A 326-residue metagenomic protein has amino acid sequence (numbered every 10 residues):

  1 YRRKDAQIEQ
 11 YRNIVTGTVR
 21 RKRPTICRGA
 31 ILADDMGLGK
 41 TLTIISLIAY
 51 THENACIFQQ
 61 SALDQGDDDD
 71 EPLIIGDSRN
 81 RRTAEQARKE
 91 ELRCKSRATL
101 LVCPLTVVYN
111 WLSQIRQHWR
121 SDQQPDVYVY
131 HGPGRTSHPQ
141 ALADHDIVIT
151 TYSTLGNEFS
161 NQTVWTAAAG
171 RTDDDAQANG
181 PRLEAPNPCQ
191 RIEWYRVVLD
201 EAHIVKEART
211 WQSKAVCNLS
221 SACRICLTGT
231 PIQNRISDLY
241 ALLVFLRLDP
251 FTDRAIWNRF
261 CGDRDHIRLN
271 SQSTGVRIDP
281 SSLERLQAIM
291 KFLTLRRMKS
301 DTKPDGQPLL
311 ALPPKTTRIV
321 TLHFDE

Functional and structural regions predicted by a protein language model:
Y1-D34, L42-S46, Y50-E53, Q59-E71: Conserved pre-motif I regulatory segment
C27, S96, W211: Short coil/loop residues immediately preceding or within conserved phosphate-binding loops of NTP-utilizing enzyme
L32, V198-L199: Walker B beta-strand of ABC/ABC-like P-loop ATPase nucleotide-binding domains, specifically the conserved hydrophobic
M36-G37, S153-T154, H203-K206, T230-P231: Catalytic acidic motif of RecA-like/P-loop NTPases
E53-V198, K206-E207, C261, H266-S273: SF2 helicase/translocase NTPase motor core, specifically the RecA-like lobe 1 inter-motif segment between Walker
E158-Q162, H203-A215, I236: Conserved ATPase-coupling elements of RecA-like P-loop NTPase cores
R196, S213-K299: Conserved P-loop NTPase motor "coupling/switch" region that bridges the ATPase
G275-R277, K299-E326: Inter-lobe connector of SF1/SF2 helicase motors
